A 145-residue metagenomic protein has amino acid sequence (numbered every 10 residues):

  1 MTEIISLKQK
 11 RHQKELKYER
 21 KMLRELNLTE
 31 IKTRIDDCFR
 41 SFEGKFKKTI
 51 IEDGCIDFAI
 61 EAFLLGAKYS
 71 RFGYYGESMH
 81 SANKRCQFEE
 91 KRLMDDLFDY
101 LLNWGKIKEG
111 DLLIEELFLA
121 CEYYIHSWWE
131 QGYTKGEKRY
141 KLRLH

Functional and structural regions predicted by a protein language model:
T2-H145: Intrinsic-disorder/low-complexity detector
